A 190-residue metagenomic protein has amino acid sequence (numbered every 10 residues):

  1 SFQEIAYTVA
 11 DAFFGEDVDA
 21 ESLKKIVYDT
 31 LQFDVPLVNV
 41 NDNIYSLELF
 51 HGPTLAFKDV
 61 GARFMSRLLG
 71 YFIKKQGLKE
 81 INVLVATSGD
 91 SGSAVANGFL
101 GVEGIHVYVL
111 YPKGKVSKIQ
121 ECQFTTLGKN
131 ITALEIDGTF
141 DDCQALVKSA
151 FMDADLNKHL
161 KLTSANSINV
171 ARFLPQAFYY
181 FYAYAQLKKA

Functional and structural regions predicted by a protein language model:
S1-A190: PLP-dependent amino-acid enzyme catalytic core
